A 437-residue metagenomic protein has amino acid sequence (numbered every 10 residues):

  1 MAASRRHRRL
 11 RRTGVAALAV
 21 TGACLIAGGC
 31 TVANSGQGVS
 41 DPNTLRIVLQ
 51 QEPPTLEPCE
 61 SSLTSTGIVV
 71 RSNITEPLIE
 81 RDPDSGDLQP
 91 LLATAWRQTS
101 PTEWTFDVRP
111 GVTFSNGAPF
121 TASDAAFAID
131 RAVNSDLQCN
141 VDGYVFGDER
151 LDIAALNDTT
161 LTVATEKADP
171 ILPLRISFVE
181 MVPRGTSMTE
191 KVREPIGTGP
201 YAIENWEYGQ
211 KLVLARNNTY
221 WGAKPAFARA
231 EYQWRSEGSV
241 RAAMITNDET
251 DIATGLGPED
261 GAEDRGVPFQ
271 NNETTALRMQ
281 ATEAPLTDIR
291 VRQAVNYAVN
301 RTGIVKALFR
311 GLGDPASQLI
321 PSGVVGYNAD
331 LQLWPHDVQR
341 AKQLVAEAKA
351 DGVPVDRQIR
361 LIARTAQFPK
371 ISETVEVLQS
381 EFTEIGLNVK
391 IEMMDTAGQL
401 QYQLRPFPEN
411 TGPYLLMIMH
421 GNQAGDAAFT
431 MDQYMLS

Functional and structural regions predicted by a protein language model:
I47, S380-S437: Periplasmic binding protein-like
V48-S100, D130, I196-G197: N-terminal lobe/hinge region of extracytoplasmic solute-binding protein
T94-Q138, T162, P285: Aromatic- and charge-enriched surface segment that lines or borders ligand/interaction sites
R97, E103, D107, V141-G185 (+1 more regions): Surface-exposed binding/hinge segments that line and control ligand-binding clefts or catalytic entry sites
D169, L174-P225, R229, S239: Gly/Pro-rich hinge or "lid" segments in bacterial periplasmic/extracellular proteins
T189, N217-A262: Ligand-site clamp/hinge motif
A215-N218, F269-A294, A298, A307: A bilobed periplasmic-binding-protein/Venus flytrap-type ligand-binding module shared by bacterial periplasmic
T287-S380: Append "and occasionally in soluble cytosolic enzymes with long acidic Gly/Pro-rich linkers
